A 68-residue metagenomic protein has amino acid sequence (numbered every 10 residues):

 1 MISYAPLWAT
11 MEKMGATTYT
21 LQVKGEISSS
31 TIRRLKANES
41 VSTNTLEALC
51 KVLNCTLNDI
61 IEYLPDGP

Functional and structural regions predicted by a protein language model:
M1-T20: A short, Lys/Arg-rich alpha-helix, primarily the initiator
A9-T10, R34-L35, I61-P68: Short, charged recognition helix plus adjacent turn of helix-turn-helix-like nucleic-acid-binding domains
E12, A37-S40: Short amphipathic helical patch at the helix-1/turn junction of helix-turn-helix
E12, V23, K51: Alpha-helical residues within the helix-turn-helix
G15-R33: Short alpha-helical DNA-recognition segment
T31-R34, T45-A48, D59: Residue-level recognition of specific faces of alpha-helices
E39-K51: Short, basic-rich loop-to-helix N-cap that marks the start of a DNA-contacting helix
